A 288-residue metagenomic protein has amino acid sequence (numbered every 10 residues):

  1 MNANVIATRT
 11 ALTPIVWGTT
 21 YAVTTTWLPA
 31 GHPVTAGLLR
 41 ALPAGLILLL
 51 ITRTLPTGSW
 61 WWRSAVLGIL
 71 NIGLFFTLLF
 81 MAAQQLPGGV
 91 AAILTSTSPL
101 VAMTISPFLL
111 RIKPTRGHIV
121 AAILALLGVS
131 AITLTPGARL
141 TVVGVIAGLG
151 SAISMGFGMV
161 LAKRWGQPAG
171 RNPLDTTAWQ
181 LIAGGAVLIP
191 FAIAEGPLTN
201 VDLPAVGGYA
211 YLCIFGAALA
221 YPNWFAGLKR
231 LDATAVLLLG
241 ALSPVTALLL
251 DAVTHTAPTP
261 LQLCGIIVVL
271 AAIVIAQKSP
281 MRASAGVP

Functional and structural regions predicted by a protein language model:
M1-L38, A122, L127, P136-R164 (+2 more regions): Glycine-/small-residue-enriched transmembrane alpha-helix faces in small-molecule transporters and effluxers
N2-A7, A30-V34, L38, P56-W62 (+4 more regions): Juxtamembrane helix-entry segments on the extracytoplasmic side of multipass membrane proteins
V16-T24, L49-T95, L127, A131 (+1 more regions): Specific transmembrane alpha-helical segments of multi-pass solute transporters/efflux pumps, especially DMT/EamA
T20, L42-I47, L94-F108, I123-L124 (+3 more regions): Alpha-helical transmembrane segments of compact multi-pass small-molecule transporters, enriched in specific families
W27, A36, R40, A82 (+6 more regions): Hydrophobic/aromatic residues within transmembrane alpha-helices of multi-pass small-molecule transporters
G37-L39, A91-T97, L161-G185, A217-V253: Helix-helix packing/entry segments at the starts of transmembrane helices
A44-L48, A102-T104, F108, G137-E195 (+3 more regions): Transmembrane alpha-helical segments that form core, pore/gating elements of small-molecule transporters/exporters
L48, I105, P114-L134, S151-M155 (+3 more regions): Hydrophobic transmembrane alpha-helices of multi-pass small-molecule transport proteins
